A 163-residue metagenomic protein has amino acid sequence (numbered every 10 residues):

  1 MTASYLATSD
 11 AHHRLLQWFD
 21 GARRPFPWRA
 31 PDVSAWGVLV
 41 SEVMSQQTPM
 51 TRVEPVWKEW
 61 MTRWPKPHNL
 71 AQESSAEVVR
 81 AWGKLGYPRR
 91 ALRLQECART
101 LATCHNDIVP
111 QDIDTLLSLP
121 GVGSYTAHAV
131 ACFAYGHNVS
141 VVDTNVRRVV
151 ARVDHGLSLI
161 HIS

Functional and structural regions predicted by a protein language model:
A3-S9, H13-R14, W18-S163: Catalytic cores of DNA base-excision repair glycosylases
